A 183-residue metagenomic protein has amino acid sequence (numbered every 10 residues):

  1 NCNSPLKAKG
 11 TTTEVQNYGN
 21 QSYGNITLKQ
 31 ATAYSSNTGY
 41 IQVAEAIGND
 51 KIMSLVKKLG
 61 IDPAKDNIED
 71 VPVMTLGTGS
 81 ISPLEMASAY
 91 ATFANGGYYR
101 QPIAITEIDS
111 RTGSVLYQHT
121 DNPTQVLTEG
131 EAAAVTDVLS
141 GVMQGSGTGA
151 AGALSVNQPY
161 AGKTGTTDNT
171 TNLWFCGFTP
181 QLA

Functional and structural regions predicted by a protein language model:
N1, Q30, S80-S88, T92-A183: A penicillin-recognizing enzyme superfamily signal
C2-G10, E14-I61, I68-N95, V138-G141: Active-site-adjacent helix/loop patches that line small-molecule binding or acyl-intermediate pockets
A64-D66, V126: Short helix-capping and inter-helix turn/linker motifs at the boundaries of alpha-helical repeat units
D66-N67, I103: Residue-level detector of family-conserved "landmark" positions at structurally sensitive sites
N67-E69, G152-A153: Short, glycine-/polar-rich solvent-exposed loops and beta-turns at beta-strand/coil boundaries
